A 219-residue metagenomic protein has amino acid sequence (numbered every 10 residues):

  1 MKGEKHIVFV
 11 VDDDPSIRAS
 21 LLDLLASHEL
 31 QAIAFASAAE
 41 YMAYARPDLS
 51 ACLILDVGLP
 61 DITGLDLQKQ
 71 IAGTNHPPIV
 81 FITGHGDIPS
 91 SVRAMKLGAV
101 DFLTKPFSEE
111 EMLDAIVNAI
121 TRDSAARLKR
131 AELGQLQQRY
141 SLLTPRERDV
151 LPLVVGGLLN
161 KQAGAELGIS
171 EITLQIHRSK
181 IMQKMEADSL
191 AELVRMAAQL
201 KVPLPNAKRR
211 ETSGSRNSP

Functional and structural regions predicted by a protein language model:
K2, I33-C52: Acidic, metal-coordinating helix/loop segments flanking the phosphotransfer/catalytic sites of two-component signaling
K5-I17, L21-L25, A38, L53: Conserved acidic segment of CheY-like receiver
A36-S37, T63-D66: Acidic catalytic/metal-coordinating carboxylates
D56, T83: Active-site residues of response regulator receiver
D87-P89, L103, F107-V117, Q162 (+1 more regions): C-terminal output helix
L159-E192: Recognition helix of helix-turn-helix DNA-binding domains
M182-P219: Basic, Lys/Arg-enriched C-terminal extension of HTH/homeodomain DNA-binding domains
